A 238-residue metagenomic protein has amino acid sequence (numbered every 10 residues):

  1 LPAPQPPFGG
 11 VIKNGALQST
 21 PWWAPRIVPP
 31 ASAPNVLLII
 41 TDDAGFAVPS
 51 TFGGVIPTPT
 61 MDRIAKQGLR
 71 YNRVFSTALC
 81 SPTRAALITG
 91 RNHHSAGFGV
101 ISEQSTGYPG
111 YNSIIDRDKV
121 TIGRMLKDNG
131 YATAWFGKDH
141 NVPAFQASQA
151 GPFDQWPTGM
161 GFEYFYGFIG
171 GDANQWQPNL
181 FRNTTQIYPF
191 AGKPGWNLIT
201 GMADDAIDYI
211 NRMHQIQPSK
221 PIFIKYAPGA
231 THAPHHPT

Functional and structural regions predicted by a protein language model:
L1-T238: Formylglycine-dependent sulfatase
